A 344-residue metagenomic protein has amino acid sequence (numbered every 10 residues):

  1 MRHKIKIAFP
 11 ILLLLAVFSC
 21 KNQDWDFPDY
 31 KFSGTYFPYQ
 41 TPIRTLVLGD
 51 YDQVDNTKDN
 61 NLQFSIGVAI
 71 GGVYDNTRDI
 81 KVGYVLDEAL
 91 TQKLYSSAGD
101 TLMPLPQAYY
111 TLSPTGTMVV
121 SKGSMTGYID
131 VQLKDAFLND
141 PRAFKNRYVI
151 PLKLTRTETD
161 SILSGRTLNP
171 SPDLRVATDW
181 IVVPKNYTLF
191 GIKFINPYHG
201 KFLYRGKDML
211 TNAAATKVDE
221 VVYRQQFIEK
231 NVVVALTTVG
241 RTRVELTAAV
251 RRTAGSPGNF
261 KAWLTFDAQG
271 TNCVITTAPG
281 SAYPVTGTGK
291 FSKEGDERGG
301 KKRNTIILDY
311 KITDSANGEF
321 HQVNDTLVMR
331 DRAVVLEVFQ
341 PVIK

Functional and structural regions predicted by a protein language model:
M1-F9: Bacterial N-terminal signal peptides that target proteins for export
A16-S19: C-terminal motif of bacterial Sec signal peptides marking the signal peptidase cleavage site
K21-M118, Y128, D135-K344: Intrinsically disordered, low-complexity regulatory regions in eukaryotic proteins
V120-S124: Short, contiguous acidic and Ser/Thr-rich linear segments
